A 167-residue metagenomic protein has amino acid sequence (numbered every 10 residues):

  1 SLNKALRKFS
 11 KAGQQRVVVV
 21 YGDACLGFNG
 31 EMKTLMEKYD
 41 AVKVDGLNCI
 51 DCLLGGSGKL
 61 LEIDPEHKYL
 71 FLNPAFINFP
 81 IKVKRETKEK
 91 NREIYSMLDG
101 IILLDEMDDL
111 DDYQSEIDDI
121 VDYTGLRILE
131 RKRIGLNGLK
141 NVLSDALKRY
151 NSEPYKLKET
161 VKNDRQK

Functional and structural regions predicted by a protein language model:
S1-R7, N29-M32, Q114: Well-ordered, non-membrane alpha-helical segments in soluble/globular domains
S1-S10, V142-A146: N-terminal beta-loop-helix "entrance" segment that forms/cooperates in small-molecule cofactor or anionic ligand
F9-G30, L70-K90, P154-K167: Extended, charge-rich low-complexity interaction segments
K11-Q14, L35-V44, D118-I134: Structural alpha-beta junctions
V20-G30, C49-C52, A75-N78, E106-D111 (+1 more regions): Gly/Ser/Thr-rich loops at beta-strand to alpha-helix junctions that form or flank small-molecule/cofactor-binding
F28-K82: Long, charge-dense
I63-D118: A conserved mid-domain beta-alpha-beta active-site/ligand-binding segment of alpha/beta enzyme cores
R127-K167: Long hydrophobic alpha-helical segments typical of transmembrane helices together with their membrane-interfacial
